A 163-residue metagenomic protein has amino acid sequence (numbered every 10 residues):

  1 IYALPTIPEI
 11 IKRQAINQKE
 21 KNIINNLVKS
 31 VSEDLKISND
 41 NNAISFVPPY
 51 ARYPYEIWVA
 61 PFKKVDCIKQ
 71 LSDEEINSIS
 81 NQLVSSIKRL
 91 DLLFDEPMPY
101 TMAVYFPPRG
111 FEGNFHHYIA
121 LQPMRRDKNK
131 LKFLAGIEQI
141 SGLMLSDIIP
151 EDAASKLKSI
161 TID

Functional and structural regions predicted by a protein language model:
I1-D163: HIT superfamily nucleotide-processing domains
